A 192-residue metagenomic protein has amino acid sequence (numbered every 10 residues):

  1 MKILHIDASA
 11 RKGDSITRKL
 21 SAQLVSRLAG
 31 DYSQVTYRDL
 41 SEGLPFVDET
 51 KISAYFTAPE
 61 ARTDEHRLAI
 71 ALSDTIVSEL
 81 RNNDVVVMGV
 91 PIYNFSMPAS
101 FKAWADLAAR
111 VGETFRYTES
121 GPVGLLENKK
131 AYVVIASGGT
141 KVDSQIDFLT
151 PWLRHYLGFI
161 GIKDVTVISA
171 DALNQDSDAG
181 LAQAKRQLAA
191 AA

Functional and structural regions predicted by a protein language model:
M1, V142-A192: Glycine-rich phosphate/pyrophosphate-binding loop and the adjoining helix
M1-V90, S96-D106, R110, Q187-A192: N-terminal beta1-alpha1-beta2 submodule of the flavodoxin-like/Rossmannoid cofactor-binding fold
K2, Q34, K129-A131, K163-D164: Residues at the starts of beta-strands that form the adenosine-phosphate
K12, L44, T140, N174-D176: Flexible, glycine-rich phosphate/dinucleotide-binding loops and adjacent beta-alpha linkers at cofactor/substrate
L40, A136, A170-A172: Active-site donor-binding loop signature of nucleotide-sugar glycosyltransferases
H66-A69, E113, I146, L181: A conditional alpha-helix N-cap/helix-loop micro-motif detector
V111, F115, K163-D164: Short, structured loop/turn "capping" segments at alpha-beta junctions
Y117-F159: Short, glycine-/small-residue-rich phosphate/pyrophosphate-handling segment
